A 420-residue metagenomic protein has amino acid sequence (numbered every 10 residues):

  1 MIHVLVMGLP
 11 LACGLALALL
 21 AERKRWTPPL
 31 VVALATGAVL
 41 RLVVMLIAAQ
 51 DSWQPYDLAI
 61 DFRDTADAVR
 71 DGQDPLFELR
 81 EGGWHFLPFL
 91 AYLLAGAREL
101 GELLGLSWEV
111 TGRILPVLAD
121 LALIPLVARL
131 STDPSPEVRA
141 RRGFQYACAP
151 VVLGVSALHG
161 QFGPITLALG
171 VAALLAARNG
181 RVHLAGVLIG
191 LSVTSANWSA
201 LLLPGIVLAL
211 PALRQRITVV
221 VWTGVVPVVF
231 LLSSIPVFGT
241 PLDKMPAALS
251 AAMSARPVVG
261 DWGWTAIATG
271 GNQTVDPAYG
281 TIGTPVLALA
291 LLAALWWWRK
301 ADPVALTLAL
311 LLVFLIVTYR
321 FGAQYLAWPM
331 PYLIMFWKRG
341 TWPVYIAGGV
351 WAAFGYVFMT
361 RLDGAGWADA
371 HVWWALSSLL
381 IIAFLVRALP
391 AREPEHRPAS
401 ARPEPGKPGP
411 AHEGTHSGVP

Functional and structural regions predicted by a protein language model:
M1-A247, G280-P420: Multi-pass membrane glycosyltransferase architecture that uses lipid-linked
A251-I282: Membrane-lumen/periplasm interface segments of multi-pass, membrane-embedded glycan/lipid transferases
